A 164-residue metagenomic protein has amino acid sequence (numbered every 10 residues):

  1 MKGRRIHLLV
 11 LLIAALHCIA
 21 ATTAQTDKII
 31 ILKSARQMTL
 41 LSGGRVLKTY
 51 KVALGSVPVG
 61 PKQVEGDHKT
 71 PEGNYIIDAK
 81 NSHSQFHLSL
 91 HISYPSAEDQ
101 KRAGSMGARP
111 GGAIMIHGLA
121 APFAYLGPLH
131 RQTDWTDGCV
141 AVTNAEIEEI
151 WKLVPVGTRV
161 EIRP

Functional and structural regions predicted by a protein language model:
M1-L9: Bacterial N-terminal signal peptides that target proteins for export
L12-Q25: Bacterial Sec-dependent signal peptides at the C-terminal "C-region" and cleavage site
T22-D27, K33-S34, L54-A79, A97-R102 (+1 more regions): N-terminal post-signal-peptidase region of extra-cytosolic proteins
K28, T49-K51, N74, A113 (+1 more regions): Well-ordered beta-strand positions in beta-sheet-rich domains
R45-V57: Short Gly/aromatic-enriched secondary-structure transition segments
A79-P164: Exported/periplasmic cell-wall-interacting domains
